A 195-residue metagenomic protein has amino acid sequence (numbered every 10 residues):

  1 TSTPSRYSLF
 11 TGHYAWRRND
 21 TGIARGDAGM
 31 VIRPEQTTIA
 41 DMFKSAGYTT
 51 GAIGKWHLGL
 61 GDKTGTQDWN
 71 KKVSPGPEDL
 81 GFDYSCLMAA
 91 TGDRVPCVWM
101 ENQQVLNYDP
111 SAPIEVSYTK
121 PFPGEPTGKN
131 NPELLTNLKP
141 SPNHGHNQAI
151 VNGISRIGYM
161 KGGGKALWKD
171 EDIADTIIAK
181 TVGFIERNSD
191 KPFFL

Functional and structural regions predicted by a protein language model:
T1-L195: Formylglycine-dependent sulfatase
